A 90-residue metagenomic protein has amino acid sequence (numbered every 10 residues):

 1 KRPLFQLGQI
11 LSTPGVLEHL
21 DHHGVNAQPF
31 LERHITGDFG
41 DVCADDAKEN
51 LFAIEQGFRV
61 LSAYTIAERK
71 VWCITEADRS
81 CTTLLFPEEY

Functional and structural regions predicted by a protein language model:
K1-V60: Compact soluble domain cores
E55-Y90: Short, compact, well-ordered microdomains
